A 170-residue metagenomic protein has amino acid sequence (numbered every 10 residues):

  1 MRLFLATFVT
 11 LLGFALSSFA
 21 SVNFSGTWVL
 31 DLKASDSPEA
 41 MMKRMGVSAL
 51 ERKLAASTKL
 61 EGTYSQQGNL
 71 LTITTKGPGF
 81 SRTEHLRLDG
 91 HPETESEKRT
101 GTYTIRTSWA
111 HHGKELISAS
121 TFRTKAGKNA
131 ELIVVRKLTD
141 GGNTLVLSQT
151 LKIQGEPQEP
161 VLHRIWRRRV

Functional and structural regions predicted by a protein language model:
A6-S17: Bacterial N-terminal signal peptides
A20-V170: Hydrophobic small-molecule pocket/channel-lining residues, especially in calycin-type beta-barrels
